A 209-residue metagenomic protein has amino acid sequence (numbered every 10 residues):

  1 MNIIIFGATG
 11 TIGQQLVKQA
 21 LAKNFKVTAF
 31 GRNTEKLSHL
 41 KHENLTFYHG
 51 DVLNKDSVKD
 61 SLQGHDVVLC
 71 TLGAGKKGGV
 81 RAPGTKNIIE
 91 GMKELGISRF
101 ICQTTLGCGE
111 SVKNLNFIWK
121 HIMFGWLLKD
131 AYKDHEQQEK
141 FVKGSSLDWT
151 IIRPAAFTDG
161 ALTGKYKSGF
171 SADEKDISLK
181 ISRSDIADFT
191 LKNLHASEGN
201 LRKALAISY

Functional and structural regions predicted by a protein language model:
I3-K23: N-terminal Rossmann NAD(P)H-binding glycine-rich loop of SDR-like oxidoreductase domains
I4, E35-E94, H195: NAD(P)H-binding glycine-rich loop region in Rossmannoid oxidoreductase-like domains and their noncatalytic homologs
I4, T28, T150: Conserved beta-strand positions in the Rossmann-like core of class I SAM-dependent methyltransferases
K26, T34, K86-D130, Q138 (+1 more regions): Conserved Rossmann-fold NAD(P)-dependent oxidoreductase catalytic core, especially the SDR/UDP-sugar
G84, I152, S178-L191, K203: Substrate-positioning beta->alpha
E110, A161-K167, N193-K203: Glycine/proline-rich active-site loop of Rossmann-fold NAD(P)-dependent oxidoreductases
E139-G160: Conserved beta-loop-beta element that borders a ligand/cofactor-binding pocket
K203-Y209: Short-chain dehydrogenase/reductase
